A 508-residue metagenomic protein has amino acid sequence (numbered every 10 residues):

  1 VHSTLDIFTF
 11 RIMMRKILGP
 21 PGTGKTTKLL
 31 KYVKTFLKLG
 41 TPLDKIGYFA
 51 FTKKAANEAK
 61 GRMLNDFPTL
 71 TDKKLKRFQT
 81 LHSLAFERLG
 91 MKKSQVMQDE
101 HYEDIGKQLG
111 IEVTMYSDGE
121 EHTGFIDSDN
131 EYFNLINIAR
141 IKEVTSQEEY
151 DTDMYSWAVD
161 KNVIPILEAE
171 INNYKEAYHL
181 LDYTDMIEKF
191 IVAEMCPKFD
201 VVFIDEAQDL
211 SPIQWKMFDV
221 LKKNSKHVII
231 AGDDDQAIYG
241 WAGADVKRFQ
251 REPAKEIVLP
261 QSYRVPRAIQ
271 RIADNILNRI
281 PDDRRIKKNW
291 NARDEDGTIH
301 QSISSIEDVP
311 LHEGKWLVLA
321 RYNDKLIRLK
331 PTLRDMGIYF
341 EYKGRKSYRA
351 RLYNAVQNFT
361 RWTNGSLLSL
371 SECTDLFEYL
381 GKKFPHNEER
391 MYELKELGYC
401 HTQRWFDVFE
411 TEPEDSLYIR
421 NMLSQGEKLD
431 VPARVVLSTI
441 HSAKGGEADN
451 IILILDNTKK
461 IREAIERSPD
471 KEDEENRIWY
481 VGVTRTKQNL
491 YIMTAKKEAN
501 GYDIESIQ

Functional and structural regions predicted by a protein language model:
S3-S94, D274, T484: P-loop NTPase Walker
I7-R11, R15-G19, K28, K45 (+4 more regions): Accessory N-terminal region flanking or inserted into the helicase ATPase core in nucleic-acid motor proteins
P20-T26, F51-K54, Q208-E295, E313 (+8 more regions): Conserved helicase motor core of SF1/SF2 NTP-dependent helicases
L29, P42-A56, K76, A231 (+3 more regions): Conserved RecA-like ASCE P-loop NTPase motor core of nucleic-acid helicases/translocases
K73, K223-H227, T486-Q488: A short helix->loop->beta-strand "cap" motif at the edges of active sites that frequently abuts
T80, D182, M186, A433-H441: Conserved two-lobed SF2 helicase motor
K92-E176, E256-S304, E372-G381: Interdomain motor-coupling "hinge/lid" segment immediately C-terminal to the ATP-binding subdomain of NTP-driven enzymes
N358-M493: Conserved helicase C-terminal RecA-like lobe
